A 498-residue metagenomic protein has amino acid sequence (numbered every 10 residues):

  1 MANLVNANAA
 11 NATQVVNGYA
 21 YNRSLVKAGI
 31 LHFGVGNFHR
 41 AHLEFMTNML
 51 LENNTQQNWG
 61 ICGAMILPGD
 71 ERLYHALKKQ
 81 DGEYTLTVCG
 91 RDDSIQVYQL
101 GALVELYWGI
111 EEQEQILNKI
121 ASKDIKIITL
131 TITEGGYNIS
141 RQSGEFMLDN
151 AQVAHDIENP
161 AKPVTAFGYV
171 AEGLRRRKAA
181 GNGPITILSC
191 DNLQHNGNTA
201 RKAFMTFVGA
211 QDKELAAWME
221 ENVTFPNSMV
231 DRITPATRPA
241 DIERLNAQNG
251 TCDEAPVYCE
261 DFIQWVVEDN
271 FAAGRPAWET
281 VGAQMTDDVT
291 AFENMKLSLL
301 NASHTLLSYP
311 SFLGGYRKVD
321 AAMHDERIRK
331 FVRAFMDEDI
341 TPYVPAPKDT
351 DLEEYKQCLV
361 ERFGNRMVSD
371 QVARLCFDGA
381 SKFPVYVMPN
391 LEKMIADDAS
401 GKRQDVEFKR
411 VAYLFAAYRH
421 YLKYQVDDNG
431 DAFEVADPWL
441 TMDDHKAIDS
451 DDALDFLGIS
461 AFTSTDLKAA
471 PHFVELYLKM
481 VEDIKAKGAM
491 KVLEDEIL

Functional and structural regions predicted by a protein language model:
M1-L498: Substrate/ligand-engaging "lid" and interaction regions
